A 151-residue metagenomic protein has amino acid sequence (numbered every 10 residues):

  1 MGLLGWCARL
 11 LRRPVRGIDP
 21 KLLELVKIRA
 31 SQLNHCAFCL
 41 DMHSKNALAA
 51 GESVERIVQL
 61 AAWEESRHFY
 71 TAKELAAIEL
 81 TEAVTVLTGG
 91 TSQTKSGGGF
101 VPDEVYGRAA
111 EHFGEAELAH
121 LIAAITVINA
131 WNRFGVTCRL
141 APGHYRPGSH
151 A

Functional and structural regions predicted by a protein language model:
M1-A151: Hydrophobic alpha-helical segments
